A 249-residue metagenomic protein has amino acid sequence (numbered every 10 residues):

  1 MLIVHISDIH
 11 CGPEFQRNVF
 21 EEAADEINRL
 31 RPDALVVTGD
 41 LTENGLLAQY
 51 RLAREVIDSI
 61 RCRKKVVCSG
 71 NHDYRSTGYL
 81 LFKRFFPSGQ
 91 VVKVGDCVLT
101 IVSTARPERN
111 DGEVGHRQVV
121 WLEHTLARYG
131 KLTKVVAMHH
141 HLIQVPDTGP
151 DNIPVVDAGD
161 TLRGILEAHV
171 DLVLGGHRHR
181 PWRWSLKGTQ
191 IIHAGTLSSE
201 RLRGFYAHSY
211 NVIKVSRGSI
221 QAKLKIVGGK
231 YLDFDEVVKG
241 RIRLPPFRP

Functional and structural regions predicted by a protein language model:
M1-R54, D58: N-terminal active-site segment of His-dependent metallophosphoesterases
M1-V4, V92-I101, A127-T133, S185-I191: Beta-strand-turn-beta hairpins that frame and shape the catalytic cleft of phosphate-ester-processing enzymes
I6-S7, L35-D40, K65-N71, V102-S103 (+3 more regions): Active-site neighborhood of phospho(di)ester-bond hydrolases with catalytic His/Asp-centered motifs
G12-F15, E43-A48, N71-Y79, P107-N110 (+3 more regions): Active-site environment of divalent metal-dependent phosphoester hydrolases
L47-R128, D160-L166, N211-V212: Extended active-site neighborhood of metal-dependent phosphoesterases/phosphodiesterases
Y129-D147: Short acidic, glycine-rich surface-loop motifs adjacent to enzyme active sites
P150-Q221: Conserved beta-sheet core of the metallophosphoesterase superfamily
V215-P249: A short C-terminal boundary segment appended to hydrolase-like catalytic domains
